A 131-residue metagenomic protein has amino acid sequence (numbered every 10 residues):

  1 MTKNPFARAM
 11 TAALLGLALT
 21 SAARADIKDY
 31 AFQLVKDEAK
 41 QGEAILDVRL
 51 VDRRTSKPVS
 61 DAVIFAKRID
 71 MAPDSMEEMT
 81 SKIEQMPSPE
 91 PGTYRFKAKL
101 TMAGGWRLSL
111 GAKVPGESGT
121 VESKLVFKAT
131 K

Functional and structural regions predicted by a protein language model:
T2-T11: Bacterial N-terminal signal peptides that target proteins for export
T11-T20: Bacterial N-terminal signal peptides
A25-K131: Contiguous segments within soluble domain cores/interaction surfaces
